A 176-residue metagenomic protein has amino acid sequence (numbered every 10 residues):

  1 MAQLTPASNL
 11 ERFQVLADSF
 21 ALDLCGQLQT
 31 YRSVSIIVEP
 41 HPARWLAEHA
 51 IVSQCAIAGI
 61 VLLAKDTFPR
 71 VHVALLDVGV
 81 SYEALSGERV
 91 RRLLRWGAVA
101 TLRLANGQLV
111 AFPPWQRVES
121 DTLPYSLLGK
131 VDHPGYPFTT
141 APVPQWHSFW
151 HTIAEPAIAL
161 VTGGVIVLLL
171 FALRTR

Functional and structural regions predicted by a protein language model:
M1-A17: Cleavable N-terminal export/targeting peptides
L22-D77: N-terminal segment of the mature soluble domain
P69-N106: Surface-exposed short loop/turn segments
E88-R89, L93-V99, V143-A157: Outer membrane pore-forming secretion/assembly proteins and partners of Gram-negative envelopes
V110-R117: Aromatic (tryptophan-biased) beta-strands that constitute blades/sheets of beta-rich domains
R117-H147: Juxtamembrane amphipathic/hinge helix adjacent to a transmembrane helix
F149-R174: Hydrophobic alpha-helical membrane-anchor/signal-helix detector
